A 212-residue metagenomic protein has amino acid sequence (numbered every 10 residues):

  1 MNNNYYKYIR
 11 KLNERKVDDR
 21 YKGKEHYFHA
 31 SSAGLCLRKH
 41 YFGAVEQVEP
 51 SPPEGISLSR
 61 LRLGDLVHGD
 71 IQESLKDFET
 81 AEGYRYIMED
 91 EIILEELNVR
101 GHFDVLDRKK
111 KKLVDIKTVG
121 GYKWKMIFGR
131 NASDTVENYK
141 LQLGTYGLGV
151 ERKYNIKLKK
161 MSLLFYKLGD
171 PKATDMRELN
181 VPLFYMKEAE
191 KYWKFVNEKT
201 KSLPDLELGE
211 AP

Functional and structural regions predicted by a protein language model:
M1-L113, G120-Y122, M126, V136: Metal-dependent nuclease catalytic cores that hydrolyze phosphodiester bonds in DNA/RNA, characterized by
N2-N4, L148-P212: Metal-dependent nuclease catalytic regions and adjoining charged, substrate-binding loops involved in nucleic-acid end
P50, S57-S59, R130-N131, D175-N180: General N-terminal targeting signals
G64, H68, Y139-L143, M186-W193: A structural signal for well-ordered alpha-helical scaffolds and beta->alpha junctions
G69-D77, A132-F165: Metal-dependent nuclease catalytic cores in nucleic-acid-processing enzymes, especially RNase H-like/related
I87, K112-I116, L158-F165: A structural signal for short, well-ordered beta-strand segments and their strand-loop junctions that often border
D115, W124-I127, A173-M176: A short secondary-structure junction signal
